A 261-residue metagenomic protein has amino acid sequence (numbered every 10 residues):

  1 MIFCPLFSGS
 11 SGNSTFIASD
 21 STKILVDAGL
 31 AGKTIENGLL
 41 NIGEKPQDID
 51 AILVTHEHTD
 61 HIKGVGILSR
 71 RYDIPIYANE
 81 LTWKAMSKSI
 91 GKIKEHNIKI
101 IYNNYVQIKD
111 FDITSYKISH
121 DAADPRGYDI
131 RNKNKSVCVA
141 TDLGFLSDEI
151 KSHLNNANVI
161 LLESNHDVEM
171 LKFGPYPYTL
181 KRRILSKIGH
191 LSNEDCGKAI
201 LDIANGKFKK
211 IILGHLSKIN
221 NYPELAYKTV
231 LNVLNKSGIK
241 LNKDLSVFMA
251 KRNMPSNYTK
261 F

Functional and structural regions predicted by a protein language model:
M1-I42, R126-D142, V159: Conserved beta-strand hairpin/beta-sheet module of binuclear metal-dependent hydrolase folds, prominently
C4-S14, E57-H61, S87, I113-S115: Structured catalytic core of nucleotide-sugar glycosyltransferases
S11, H58-I62, K84-A85, A122-A123 (+3 more regions): Active-site environment of divalent metal-dependent phosphoester hydrolases
V26-G29, D50-E57, Y77-E80, C138-T141 (+3 more regions): Active-site neighborhood of phospho(di)ester-bond hydrolases with catalytic His/Asp-centered motifs
K33-N79: Active-site metal-binding motif and surrounding structural segment of the metallo-beta-lactamase
K63-Y72, S87-S89, N221-K228: Metal-dependent catalytic neighborhoods of phosphoester/phosphodiester hydrolases
E80-N134: Metallo-beta-lactamase
D148-F248: Cap/insert and terminal regions of metallo-dependent hydrolase folds
